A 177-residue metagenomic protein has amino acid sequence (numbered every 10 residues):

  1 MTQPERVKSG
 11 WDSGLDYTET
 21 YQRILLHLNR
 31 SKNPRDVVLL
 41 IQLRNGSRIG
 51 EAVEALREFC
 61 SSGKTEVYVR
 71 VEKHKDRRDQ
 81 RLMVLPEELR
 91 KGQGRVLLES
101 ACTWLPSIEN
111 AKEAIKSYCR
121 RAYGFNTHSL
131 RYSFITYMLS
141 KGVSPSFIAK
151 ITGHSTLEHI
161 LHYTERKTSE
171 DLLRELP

Functional and structural regions predicted by a protein language model:
T2-R23, K75-E88: DNA breakage-rejoining catalytic core of tyrosine-based enzymes
W11-I49: Basic, Lys/Arg- and aromatic-enriched nucleic-acid-binding interface segment
D36-L43, T127, L157-L161: Short, well-structured alpha-helical segments
L39, G50-A55, I148: Alpha-helix N-cap/helix-start motif at helix boundaries, enriched for small hydrophobics
N45, E54-K91: Conserved tyrosine-mediated DNA breakage-rejoining catalytic core shared by Y-recombinases
K75, T152-P177: Catalytic-site neighborhood detector that most strongly recognizes the C-terminal catalytic loop/helix of tyrosine
L85-Y123, H128, F134: Active-site/catalytic core of tyrosine-dependent DNA strand-transfer enzymes
K112-K150, H154-L157, S169: Short, basic (Lys/Arg/His-rich) helix/loop patches that form interaction surfaces in the mid-to-C-terminal regions
